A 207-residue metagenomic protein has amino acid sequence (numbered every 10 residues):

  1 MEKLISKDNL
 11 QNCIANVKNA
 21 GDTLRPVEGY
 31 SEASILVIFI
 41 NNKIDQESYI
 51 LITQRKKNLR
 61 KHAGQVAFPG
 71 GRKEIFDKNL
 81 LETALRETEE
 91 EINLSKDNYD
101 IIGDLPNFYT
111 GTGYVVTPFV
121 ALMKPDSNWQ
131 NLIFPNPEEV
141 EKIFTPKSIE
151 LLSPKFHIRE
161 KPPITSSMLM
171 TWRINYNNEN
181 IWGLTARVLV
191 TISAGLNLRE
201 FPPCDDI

Functional and structural regions predicted by a protein language model:
M1-A67, R72-L132, I149-L151, P162-I207: N-terminal leader/linker segments that precede catalytic domains of diphosphate-processing enzymes
A67, N136-E139: Short glycine-enriched loop/turn motifs at secondary-structure junctions
V140, T145: Flexible glycine-rich active-site/ligand-binding loops centered on an Asp-His dyad
K155: Non-catalytic carbohydrate-binding regions of carbohydrate-active enzymes
